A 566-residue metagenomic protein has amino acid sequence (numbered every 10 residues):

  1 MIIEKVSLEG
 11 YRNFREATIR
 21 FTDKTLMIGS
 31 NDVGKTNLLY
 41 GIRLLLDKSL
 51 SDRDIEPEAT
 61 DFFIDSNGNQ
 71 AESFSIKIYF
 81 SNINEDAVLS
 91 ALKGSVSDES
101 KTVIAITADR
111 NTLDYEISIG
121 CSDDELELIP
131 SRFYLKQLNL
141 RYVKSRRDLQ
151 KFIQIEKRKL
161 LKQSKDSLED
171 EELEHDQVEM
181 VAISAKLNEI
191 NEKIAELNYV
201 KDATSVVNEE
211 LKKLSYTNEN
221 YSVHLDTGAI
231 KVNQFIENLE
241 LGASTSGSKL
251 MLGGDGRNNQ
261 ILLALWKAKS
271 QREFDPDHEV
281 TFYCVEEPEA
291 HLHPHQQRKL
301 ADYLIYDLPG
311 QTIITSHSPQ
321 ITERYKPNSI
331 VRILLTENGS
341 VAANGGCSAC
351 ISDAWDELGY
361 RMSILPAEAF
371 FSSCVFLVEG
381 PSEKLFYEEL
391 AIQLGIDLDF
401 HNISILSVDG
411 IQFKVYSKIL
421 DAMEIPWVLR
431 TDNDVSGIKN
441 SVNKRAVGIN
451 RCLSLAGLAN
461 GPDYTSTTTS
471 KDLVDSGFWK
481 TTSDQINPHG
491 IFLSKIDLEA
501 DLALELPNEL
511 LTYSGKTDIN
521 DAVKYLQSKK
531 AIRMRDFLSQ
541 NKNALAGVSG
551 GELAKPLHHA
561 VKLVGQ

Functional and structural regions predicted by a protein language model:
M1-M27, D32-D47, I236, L241-L365 (+4 more regions): Switch/communication elements of ASCE P-loop NTPase nucleotide-binding domains
I19-R20, N67-A71, S97-E99, R110 (+7 more regions): Conserved catalytic network of the ASCE P-loop NTPase/AAA+ motor domain
Y40-D98: Conserved P-loop NTP-binding catalytic core
A71-I76, E99-I104, K136-L140, G310 (+4 more regions): Short glycine-/polar-rich loops that comprise or flank the Walker A/P-loop and associated switch/sensor motifs
S81-D86, R110-L113, R147-Q150, G247 (+7 more regions): Conserved nucleotide-binding/hydrolysis micro-motifs of P-loop NTPases
N84-D176: Electropositive, glycine-dotted interaction segments that contact anionic polymers or phosphate-rich ligands
F152-I155, S164-Q260, L265-T281: Extended helical coiled-coil dimerization/tether regions that scaffold and oligomerize large DNA-maintenance assemblies
I364-L377, S382-Q566: Acidic, Mg2+-coordinating catalytic modules of nucleic-acid enzymes
